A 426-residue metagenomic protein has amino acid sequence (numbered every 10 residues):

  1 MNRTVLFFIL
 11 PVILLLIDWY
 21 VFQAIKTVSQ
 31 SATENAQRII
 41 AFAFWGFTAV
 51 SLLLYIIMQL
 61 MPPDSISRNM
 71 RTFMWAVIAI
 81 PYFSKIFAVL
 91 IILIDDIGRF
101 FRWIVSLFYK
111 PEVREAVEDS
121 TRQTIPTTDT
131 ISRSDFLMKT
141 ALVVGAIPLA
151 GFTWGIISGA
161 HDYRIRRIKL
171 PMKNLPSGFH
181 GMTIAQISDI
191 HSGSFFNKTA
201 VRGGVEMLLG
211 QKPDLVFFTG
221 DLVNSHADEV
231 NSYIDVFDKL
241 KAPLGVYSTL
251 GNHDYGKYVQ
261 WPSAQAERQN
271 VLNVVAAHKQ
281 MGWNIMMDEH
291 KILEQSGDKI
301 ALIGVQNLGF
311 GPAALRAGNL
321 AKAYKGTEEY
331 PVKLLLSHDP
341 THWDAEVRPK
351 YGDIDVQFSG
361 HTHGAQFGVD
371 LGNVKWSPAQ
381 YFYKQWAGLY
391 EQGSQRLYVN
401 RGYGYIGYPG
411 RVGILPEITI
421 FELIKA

Functional and structural regions predicted by a protein language model:
M1-A160: Non-catalytic terminal accessory segments
N69, G151-T153, K173, K322 (+1 more regions): Hydrophobic alpha-helical segments with strong N-terminal bias
D162-K169: Alpha-helical transmembrane signal-anchor/signal-peptide segments
R166, L175-A426: Soluble catalytic domains of enzymes that build or remodel membrane lipids, polysaccharides, and related
